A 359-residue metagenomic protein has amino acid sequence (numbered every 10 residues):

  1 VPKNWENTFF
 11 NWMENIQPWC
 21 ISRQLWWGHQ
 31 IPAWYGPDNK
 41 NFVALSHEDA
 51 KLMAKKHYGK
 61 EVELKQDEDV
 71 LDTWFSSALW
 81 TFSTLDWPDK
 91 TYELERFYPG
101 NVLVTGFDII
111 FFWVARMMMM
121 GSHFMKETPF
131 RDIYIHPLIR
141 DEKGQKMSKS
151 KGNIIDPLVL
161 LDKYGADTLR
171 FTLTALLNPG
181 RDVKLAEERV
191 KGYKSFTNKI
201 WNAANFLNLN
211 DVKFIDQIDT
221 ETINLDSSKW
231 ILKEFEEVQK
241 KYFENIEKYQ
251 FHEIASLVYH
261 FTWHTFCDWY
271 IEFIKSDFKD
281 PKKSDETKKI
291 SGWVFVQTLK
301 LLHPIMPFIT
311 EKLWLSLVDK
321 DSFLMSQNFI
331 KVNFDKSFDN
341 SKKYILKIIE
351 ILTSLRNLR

Functional and structural regions predicted by a protein language model:
V1-N7, Y92-G106, N153-L158, N178-V190 (+5 more regions): Glycine- and acidic
V1-Y35, Q145, K151-F196, W201 (+1 more regions): Residue patterns forming the tRNA-binding/recognition surfaces of aminoacyl-tRNA synthetases and related DALR
V1-Y98, T128, D132, G152 (+1 more regions): Cys/His-rich finger/ribbon microdomains and the adjacent scaffold used for macromolecule binding/structural
I16, W74-A78, I110, M118 (+7 more regions): Short alpha-helical scaffolding segments that buttress acidic/His motifs in well-ordered protein cores
Y35-P37, F42-V43, L64, D141 (+3 more regions): Acidic, turn-prone loop/beta-hairpin segments
K55-K65, P88-F97, M120-D132, D141-E142 (+7 more regions): Secondary-structure transition/capping motifs at alpha-helix termini and the adjoining loop/turn into the next element
I110-K126, L352-R359: Metal-dependent nuclease catalytic cores in nucleic-acid-processing enzymes, especially RNase H-like/related
